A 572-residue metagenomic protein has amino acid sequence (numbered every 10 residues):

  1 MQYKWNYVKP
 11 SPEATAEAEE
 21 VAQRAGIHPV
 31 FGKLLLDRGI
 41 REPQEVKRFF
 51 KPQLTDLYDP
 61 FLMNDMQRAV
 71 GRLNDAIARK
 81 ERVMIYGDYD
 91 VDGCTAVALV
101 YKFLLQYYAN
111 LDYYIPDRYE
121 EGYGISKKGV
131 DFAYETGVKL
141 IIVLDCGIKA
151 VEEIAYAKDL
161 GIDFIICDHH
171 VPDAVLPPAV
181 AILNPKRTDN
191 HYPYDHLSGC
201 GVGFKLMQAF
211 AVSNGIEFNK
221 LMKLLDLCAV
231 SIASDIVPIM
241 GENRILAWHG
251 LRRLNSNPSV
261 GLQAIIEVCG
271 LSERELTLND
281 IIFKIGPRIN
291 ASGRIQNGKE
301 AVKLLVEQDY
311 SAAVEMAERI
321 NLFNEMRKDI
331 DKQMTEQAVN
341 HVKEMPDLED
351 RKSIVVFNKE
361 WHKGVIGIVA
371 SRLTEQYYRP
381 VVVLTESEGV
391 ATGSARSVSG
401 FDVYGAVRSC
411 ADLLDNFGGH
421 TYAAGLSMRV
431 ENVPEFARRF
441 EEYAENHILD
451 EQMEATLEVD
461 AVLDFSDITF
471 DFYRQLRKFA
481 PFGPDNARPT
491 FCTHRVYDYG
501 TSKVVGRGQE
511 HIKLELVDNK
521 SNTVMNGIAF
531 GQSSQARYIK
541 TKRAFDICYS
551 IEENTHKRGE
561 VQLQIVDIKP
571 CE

Functional and structural regions predicted by a protein language model:
Q2, P10-L140, L160-G161, A211-E435 (+2 more regions): Hydrophobic helix-and-loop "lid/oligomerization" segment in the mid-to-C-terminal part of catalytic domains
D75, V171-N184, L516-S521: Acidic-glycine-rich active-site phosphate/pyrophosphate-binding loop
D75-E81, A312-M316, L322-F357, S409-E572: Mid-to-C-terminal polyanion-binding domains and interfaces
L99, V175-I216, L221-A233: Short alpha-helices
Y114, L144, I165-H169, L183-P185 (+1 more regions): Generic beta-sheet signal
Y119-E121, A150, H170-V175, D189-H191 (+2 more regions): Short gly/pro/ser/thr-enriched loop/turn and capping motifs at secondary-structure boundaries
A150-V151, D235: Intrinsically disordered, low-complexity regulatory tails of plant transcription factors and co-regulators
A157-I165: Hydrophobic or amphipathic alpha-helical targeting/insertion segments
